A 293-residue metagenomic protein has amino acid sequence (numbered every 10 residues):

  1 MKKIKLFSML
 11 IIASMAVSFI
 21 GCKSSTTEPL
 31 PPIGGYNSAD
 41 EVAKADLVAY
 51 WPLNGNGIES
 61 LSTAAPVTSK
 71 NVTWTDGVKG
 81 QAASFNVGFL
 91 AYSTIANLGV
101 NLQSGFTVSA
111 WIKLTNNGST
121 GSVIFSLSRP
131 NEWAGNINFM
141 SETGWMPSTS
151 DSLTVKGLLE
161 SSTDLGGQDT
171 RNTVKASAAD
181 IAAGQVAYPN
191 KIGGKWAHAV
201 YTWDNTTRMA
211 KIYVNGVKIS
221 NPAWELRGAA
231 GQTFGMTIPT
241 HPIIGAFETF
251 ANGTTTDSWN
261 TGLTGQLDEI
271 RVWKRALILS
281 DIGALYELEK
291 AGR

Functional and structural regions predicted by a protein language model:
K5-L6, S18, C22-F89, G283-R293: Extracytoplasmic low-complexity segments
P31-V42, N86-V108, A183-P189: Short surface loop/edge beta-strand patches of beta-sandwich-type extracellular domains that form ligand-contact sites
V48-G55, T107-N116, P242-E248, S258-E289: Extracellular, beta-strand-rich glycan-interacting domains
A110, G194-W203, I212: Short tryptophan-centered beta-strand motifs in secreted/extracellular beta-sheet-rich domains of glycan-recognition
G118-L127, M209-A210: Beta-strand acidic-aromatic groove motif in beta-rich domains, primarily in extracellular
F125-T173, G231: Glycan-recognition/cleft segments
E160-H198: Short, aromatic/His-centered strand-loop micro-motif at the edge of beta-sheets
A223-G265: Flexible glycan-contacting loops in extracellular carbohydrate-active proteins
